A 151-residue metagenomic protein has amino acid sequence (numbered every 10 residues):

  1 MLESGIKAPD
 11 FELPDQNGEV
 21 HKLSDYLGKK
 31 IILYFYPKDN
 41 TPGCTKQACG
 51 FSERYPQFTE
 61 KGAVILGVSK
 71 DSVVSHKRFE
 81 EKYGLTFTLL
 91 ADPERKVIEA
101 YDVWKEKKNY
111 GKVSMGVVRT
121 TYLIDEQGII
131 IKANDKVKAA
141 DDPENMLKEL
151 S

Functional and structural regions predicted by a protein language model:
M1-S151: Chalcogenol-based redox active-site neighborhoods
